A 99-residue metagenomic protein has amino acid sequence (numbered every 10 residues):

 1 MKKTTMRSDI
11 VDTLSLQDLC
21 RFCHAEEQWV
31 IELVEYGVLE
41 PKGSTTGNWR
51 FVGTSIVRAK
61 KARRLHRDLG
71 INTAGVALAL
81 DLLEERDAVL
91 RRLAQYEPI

Functional and structural regions predicted by a protein language model:
K2-R21, E27, I31, E35-I99: Arg/Lys-rich, alpha-helical DNA-contact motif
